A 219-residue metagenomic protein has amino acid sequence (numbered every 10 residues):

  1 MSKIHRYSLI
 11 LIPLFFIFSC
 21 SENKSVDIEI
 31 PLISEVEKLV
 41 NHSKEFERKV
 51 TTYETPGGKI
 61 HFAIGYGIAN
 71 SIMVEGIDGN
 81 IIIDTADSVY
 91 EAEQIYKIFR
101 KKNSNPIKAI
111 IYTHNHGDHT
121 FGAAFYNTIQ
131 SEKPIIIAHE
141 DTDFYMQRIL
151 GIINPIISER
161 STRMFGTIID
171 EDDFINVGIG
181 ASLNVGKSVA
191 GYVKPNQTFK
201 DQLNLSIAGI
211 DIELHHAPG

Functional and structural regions predicted by a protein language model:
M1-L9: Bacterial N-terminal signal peptides that target proteins for export
F16-S19: C-terminal motif of bacterial Sec signal peptides marking the signal peptidase cleavage site
S21-V26: Bacterial lipoprotein signal-peptidase II cleavage site
D27-E54, K194-D201, L205: Extended, polar/acidic
I33-S34, T52-K59, A181-S188, A208-E213: Short Pro/Gly-enriched beta-strand edge/turn motifs at strand-loop
E47-N103: Conserved beta-strand hairpin/beta-sheet module of binuclear metal-dependent hydrolase folds, prominently
M73, T198-G219: Core dinuclear metal-dependent hydrolase active-site scaffold
K97-F199, N204: Active-site HxH/HxHxD metal-binding segment of metal-dependent hydrolases
